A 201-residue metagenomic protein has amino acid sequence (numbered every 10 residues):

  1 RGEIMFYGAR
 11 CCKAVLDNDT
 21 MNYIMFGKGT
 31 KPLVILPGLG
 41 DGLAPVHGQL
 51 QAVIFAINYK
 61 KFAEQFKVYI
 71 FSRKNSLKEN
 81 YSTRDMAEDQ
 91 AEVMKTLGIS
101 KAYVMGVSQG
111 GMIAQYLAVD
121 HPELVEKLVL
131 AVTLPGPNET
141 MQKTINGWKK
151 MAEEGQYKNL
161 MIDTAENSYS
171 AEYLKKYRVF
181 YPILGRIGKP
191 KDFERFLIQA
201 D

Functional and structural regions predicted by a protein language model:
R1-I4: Short, Lys/Arg-enriched N-terminal segments with co-localized hydrophobic residues within the first ~10-30 amino acids
K13-L77: Conserved HGGG/HGGXW glycine-rich cap/lid loop of the alpha/beta-hydrolase fold
F71, V107, A131: The conserved SAM/SAH-binding core of class I Rossmann-like methyltransferase domains, concentrating on the hydrophobic
R84-Y103: Conserved acidic catalytic loop of the alpha/beta-hydrolase fold
A102, G106-G111: Conserved alpha/beta-hydrolase "nucleophile elbow" surrounding the catalytic nucleophile
M112-Q115, V119, V125-Q156: Flexible "cap/lid" loop of the alpha/beta hydrolase fold
E139-Q142, N159-D201: Conserved alpha/beta-hydrolase catalytic His-Asp/Glu region
